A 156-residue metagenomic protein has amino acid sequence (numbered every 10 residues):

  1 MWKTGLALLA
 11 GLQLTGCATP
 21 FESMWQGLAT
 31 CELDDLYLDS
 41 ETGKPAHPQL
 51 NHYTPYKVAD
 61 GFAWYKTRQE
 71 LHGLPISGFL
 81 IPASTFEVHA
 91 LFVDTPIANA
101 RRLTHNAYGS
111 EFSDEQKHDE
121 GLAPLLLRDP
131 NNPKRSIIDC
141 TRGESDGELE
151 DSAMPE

Functional and structural regions predicted by a protein language model:
M1-T15: Sec-dependent bacterial lipoprotein signal peptides
L6, T85-E87, K134-S136: Residues at beta-strand starts and edge strands
C17-E70: N-terminal export/targeting and maturation segments
T54-Y56, L80-P82, P124-P130: Short, exposed beta-strand/loop patches in secreted or surface proteins that constitute
F62, T67-L122: Long, charged/polar, surface-exposed segments that mediate recognition or autoinhibition
I97-E156: Non-cytosolic coordination micro-motifs
